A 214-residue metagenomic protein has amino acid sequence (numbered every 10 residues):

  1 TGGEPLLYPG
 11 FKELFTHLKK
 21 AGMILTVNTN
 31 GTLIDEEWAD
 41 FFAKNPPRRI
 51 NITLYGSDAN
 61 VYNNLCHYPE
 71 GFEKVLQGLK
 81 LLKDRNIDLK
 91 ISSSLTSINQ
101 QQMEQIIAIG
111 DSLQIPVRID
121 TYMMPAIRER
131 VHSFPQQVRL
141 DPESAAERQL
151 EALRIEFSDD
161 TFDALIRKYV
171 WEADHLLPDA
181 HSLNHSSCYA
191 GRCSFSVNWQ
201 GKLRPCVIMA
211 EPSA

Functional and structural regions predicted by a protein language model:
T1-N28, T32-R48: Conserved Radical SAM active-site core
A21, A43-Q200, R204, I208-S213: Radical SAM enzyme [4Fe-4S]-AdoMet core and its adjacent flexible, acidic and glycine-rich loops/tails across
